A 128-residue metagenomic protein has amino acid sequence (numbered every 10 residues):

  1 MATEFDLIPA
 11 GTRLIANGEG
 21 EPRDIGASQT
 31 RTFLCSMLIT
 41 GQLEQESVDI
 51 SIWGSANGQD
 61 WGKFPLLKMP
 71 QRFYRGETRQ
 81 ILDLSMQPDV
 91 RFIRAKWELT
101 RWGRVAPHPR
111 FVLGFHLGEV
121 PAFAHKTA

Functional and structural regions predicted by a protein language model:
M1-R13, Q29, T100-A128: C-terminal interaction-tip segments
A16-M37: Contiguous beta-strand segments within globular domains
E19-P22, G58-F64: Tryptophan-centered short beta-strand motifs
E21-I25, G76-M86: Exposed aromatic-hydrophobic patches
T30-M37, M86-R110: Noncatalytic modules at the cell exterior or secretory-pathway interfaces, chiefly beta-strand-rich lectin/adhesion
L43-I50: Short coil-to-beta strand junction motifs in C2/discoidin
K63-Y74: Solvent-exposed serine/threonine-rich low-complexity stretches and specific carbohydrate-binding patches
